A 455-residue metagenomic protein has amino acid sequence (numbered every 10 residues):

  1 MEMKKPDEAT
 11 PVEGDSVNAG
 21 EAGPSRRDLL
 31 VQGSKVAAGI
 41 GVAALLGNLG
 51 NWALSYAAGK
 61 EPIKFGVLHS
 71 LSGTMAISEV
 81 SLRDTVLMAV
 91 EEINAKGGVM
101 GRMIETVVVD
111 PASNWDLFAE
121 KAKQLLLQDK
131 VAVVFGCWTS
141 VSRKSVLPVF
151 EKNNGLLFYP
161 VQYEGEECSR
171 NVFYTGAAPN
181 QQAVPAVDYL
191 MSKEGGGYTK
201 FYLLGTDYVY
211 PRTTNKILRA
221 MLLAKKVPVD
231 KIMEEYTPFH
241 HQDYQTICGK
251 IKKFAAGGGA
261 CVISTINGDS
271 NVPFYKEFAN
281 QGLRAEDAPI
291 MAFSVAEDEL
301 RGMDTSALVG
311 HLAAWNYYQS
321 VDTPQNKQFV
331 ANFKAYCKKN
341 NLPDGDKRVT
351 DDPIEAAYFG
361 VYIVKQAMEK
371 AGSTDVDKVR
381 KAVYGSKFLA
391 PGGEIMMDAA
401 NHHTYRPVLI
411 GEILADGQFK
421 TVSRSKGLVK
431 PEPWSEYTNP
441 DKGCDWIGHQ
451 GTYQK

Functional and structural regions predicted by a protein language model:
M1-D28, Q32, A43-W52: N-terminal secretory signal peptides
G23, L45-T74: C-terminal segment of N-terminal export signals and the immediately downstream linker at the start of the mature
G66-T85, V109-D116, W138, T206-R212 (+2 more regions): Extracytoplasmic "Venus flytrap"
I77-D84, G97-E166, T175, Y236-Q245 (+2 more regions): Beta-alpha junction/loop-to-helix N-cap segments that form part of ligand/metal-binding clefts
E120, E164, N171-Q281, S320-P324: Extracellular/periplasmic Venus flytrap/periplasmic-binding protein
L125, D129-C137, F158-P160, Y202-G205 (+4 more regions): Periplasmic-binding protein-like
F278-Y358, G372-T374, S423-Q454: Extracellular/periplasmic periplasmic-binding protein-like sensory domains
S386-K455: Solvent-exposed, acidic/polar segments of extracytosolic/periplasmic ligand-binding ectodomains
